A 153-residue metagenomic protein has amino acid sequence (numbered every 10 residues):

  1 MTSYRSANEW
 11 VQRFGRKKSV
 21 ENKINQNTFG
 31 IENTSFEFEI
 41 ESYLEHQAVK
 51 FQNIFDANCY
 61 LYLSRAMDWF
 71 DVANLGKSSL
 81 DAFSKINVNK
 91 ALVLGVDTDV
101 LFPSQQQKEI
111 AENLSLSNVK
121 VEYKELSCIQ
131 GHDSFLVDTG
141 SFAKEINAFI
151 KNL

Functional and structural regions predicted by a protein language model:
M1-K85, N89: Alpha/beta-hydrolase
A66-W69, V100, E109-L116: Short basic/hydrophobic patches in alpha-helices and adjacent helix-turn junctions that form amphipathic surface motifs
L75-L80, K90-A91, P103-L114: Short alpha-helix in the alpha/beta-hydrolase fold that links the catalytic acid
V93-G95: Short beta-strand/loop motif that positions the catalytic acidic residue of the alpha/beta-hydrolase fold
D97-D99, Q130: Acidic beta-to-alpha connecting loop that harbors the catalytic carboxylate
L101-P103, D133: Short catalytic/ligand-binding loop motif for oxyanion handling, primarily in non-cytosolic enzymes, centered on
K108-L153: Catalytic active-site module of serine/aspartate enzymes centered on a nucleophile-bearing elbow/loop
